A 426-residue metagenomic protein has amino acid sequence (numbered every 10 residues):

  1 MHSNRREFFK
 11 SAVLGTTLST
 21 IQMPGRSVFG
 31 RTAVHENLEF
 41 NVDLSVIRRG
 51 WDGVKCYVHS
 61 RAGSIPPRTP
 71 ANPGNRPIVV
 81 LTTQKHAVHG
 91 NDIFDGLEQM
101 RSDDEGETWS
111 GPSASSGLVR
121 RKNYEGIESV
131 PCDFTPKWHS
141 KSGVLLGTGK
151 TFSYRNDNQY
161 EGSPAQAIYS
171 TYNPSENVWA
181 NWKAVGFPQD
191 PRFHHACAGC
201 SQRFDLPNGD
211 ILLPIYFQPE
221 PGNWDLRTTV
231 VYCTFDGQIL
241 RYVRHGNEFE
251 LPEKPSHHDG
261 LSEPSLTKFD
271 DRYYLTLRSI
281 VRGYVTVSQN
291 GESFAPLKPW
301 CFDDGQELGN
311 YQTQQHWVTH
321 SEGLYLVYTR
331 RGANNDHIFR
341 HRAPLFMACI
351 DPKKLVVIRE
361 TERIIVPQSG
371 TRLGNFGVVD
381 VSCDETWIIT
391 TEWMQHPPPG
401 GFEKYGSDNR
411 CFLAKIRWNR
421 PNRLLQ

Functional and structural regions predicted by a protein language model:
M1-T16: N-terminal secretory signal peptides and thylakoid transit peptides that target proteins across membranes
T20-S27: C-terminal segment of classical bacterial N-terminal signal peptides
F29-C56, S64-S129, W138-A196, F204-E263 (+5 more regions): Beta-rich carbohydrate-recognition and catalytic domains
C132-D133: Cross-kingdom leucine-rich repeat
S262, N310-Q315, G374: Repeated scaffold domains used in trafficking and secretory/extracellular systems, primarily beta-propellers
I388-T390: Beta-propeller blade termini and top-face loops
